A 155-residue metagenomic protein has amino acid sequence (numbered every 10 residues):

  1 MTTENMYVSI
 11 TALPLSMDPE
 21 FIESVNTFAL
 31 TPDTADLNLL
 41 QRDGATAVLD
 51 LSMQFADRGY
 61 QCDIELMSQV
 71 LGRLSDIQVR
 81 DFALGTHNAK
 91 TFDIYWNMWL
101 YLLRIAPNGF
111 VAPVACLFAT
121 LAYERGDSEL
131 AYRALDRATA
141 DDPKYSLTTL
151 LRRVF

Functional and structural regions predicted by a protein language model:
M1-F155: Charged, compositionally biased boundary regions
